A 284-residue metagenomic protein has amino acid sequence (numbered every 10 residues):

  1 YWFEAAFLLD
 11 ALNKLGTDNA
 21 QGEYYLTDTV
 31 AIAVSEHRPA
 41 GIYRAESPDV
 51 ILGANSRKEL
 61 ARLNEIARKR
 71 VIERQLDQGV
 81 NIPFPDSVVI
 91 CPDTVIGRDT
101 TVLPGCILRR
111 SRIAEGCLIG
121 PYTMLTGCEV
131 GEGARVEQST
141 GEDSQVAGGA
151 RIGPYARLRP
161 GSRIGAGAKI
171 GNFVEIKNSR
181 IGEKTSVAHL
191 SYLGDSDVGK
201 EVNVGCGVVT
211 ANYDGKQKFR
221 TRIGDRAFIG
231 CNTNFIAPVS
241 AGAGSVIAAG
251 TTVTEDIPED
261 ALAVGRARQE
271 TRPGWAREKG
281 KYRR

Functional and structural regions predicted by a protein language model:
Y1-R68: Catalytic-core segments of class I nucleotidyltransferases/pyrophosphorylases that form NMP-activated intermediates
K14-L15, I66-A67, G131, D260 (+1 more regions): Residue-level signal for well-ordered alpha-helical positions
A20-Y24, A54, R74-L76, Q217 (+1 more regions): Non-catalytic, surface-exposed connector residues within folded enzymatic/regulatory domains
L52, H189, P273: Short acidic, gly/pro-rich beta-turn/loop elements at beta-sheet edges and active-site/ligand-binding grooves
N64-D93, Y282: Long, charged amphipathic helices and adjacent flexible linkers at domain junctions
N81-V264, Q269-E270: Structural signal for interior beta-strand "rungs" in well-ordered beta-sheet cores of soluble enzyme domains
R272-R284: Short, charged, intrinsically disordered terminal tails
